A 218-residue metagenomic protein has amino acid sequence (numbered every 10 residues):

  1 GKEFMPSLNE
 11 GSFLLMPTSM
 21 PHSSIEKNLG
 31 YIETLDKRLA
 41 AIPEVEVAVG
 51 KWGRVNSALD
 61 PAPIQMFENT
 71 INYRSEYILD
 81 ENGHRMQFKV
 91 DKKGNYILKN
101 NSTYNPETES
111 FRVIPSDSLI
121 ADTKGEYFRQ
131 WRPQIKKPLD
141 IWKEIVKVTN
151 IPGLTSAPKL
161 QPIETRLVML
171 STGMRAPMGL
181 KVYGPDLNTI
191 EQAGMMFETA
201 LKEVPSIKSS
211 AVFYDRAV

Functional and structural regions predicted by a protein language model:
G1-G11, E26: Hydrophobic alpha-helical transmembrane segments in integral membrane proteins
L14, G30-V47, A62-A217: Surface-exposed amphipathic alpha-helical segments in non-transmembrane regions that serve as interaction surfaces
S19-S23, G184-L187: A generic structural motif
M20, G53-R54, R74: Residue-level recognition of strand-loop junctions within catalytic nucleotide-signaling folds
S23-E26, K136: Residues that form or flank phosphate/diphosphate-binding pockets in enzymes that use nucleotide phosphates
S57-L59: Exported/extracytosolic protein signature
